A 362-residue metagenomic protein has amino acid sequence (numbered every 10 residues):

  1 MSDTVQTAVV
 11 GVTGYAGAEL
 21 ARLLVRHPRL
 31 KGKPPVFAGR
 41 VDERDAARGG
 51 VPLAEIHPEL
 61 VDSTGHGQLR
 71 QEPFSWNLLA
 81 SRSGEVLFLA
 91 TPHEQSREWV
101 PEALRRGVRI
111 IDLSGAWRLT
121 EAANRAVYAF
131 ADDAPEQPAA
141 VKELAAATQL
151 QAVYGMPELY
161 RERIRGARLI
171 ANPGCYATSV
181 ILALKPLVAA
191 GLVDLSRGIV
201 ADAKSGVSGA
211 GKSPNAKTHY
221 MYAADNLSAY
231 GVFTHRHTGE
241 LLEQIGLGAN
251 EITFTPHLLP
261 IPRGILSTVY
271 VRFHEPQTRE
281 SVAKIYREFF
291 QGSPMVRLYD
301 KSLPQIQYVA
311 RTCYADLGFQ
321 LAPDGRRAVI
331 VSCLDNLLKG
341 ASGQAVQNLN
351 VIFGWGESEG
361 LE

Functional and structural regions predicted by a protein language model:
M1-A223, Y230, Q320-P323, E359: N-terminal Rossmann-like NAD(P) cofactor-binding subdomain of oxidoreductases, focused on the glycine-rich
Q6-V10, A171, T268-Y270, I330-C333: Short glycine-rich or small-residue beta-strand-to-loop segments that form or flank ligand, phosphate, metal/Fe-S
Y15, Q151, C175-L182, V232-G239 (+5 more regions): Conserved active-site and cofactor/substrate-binding residues in soluble primary-metabolism enzymes
E19, L23, L182-P186, E240-Q244 (+2 more regions): Alpha-helical scaffold segments in soluble metabolic enzymes
A167-I170, L227, G264-T268, R327-V329: Short, solvent-exposed beta-strand edge segments and adjacent coil->beta transition regions
H219, T234-D300: C-terminal substrate-binding/catalytic lobe of Rossmann-fold NAD(P)-dependent dehydrogenases
A229-F233, L259-P260, Q305-V309: Short Gly/Pro-enriched turn/cap motifs at secondary-structure boundaries
Y270-E362: C-terminal active-site/capping subdomain that shapes the small-molecule cofactor and substrate pocket of enzyme
